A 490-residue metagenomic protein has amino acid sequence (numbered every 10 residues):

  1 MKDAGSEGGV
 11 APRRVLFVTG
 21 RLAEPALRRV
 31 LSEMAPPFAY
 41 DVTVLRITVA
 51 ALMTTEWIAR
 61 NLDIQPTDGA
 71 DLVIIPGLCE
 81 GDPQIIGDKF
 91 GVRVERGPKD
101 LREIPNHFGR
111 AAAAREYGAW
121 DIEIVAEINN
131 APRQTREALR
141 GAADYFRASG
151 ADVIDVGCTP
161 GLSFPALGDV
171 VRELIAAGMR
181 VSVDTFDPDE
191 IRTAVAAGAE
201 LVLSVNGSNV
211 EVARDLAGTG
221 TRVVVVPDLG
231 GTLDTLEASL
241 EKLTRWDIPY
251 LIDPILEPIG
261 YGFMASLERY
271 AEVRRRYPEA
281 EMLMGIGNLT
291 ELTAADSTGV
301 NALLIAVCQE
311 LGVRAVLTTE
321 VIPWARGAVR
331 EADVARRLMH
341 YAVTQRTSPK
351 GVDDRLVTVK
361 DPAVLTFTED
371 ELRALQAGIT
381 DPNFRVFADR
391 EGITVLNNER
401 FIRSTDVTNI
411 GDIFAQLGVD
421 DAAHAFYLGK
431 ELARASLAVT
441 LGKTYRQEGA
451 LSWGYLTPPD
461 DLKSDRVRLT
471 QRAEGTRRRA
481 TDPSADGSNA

Functional and structural regions predicted by a protein language model:
M1-Y117, E123, A342, D353-A490: Long, compositionally biased, glycine/small-hydrophobic-enriched stretches that function as flexible linkers, tethers
L16-G20, V30-P37, T219-V357: Catalytic alpha/beta core domains of metabolic enzymes, predominantly
M53-E56, L78-I85, I104-N106, P160-R172 (+5 more regions): Active-site-adjacent beta->alpha loops and helix N-cap segments on the catalytic face of soluble alpha/beta enzymes
T54, R133-F146, F186-D187, I191 (+2 more regions): Short, acidic/polar
V73, G150, D184, I252 (+1 more regions): Conserved, mostly hydrophobic/aromatic
G91, G161-T193, L216-V225, Y270-M284 (+1 more regions): Alpha-helix-loop-beta-strand connector modules within alpha/beta enzyme cores
V94-K99, I154-P160, M179-D187, A199-A213 (+2 more regions): Catalytic beta/alpha-barrel core
W120-G141, D228-T232, L289-T298: Active-site mouth loops of central-metabolism enzymes
